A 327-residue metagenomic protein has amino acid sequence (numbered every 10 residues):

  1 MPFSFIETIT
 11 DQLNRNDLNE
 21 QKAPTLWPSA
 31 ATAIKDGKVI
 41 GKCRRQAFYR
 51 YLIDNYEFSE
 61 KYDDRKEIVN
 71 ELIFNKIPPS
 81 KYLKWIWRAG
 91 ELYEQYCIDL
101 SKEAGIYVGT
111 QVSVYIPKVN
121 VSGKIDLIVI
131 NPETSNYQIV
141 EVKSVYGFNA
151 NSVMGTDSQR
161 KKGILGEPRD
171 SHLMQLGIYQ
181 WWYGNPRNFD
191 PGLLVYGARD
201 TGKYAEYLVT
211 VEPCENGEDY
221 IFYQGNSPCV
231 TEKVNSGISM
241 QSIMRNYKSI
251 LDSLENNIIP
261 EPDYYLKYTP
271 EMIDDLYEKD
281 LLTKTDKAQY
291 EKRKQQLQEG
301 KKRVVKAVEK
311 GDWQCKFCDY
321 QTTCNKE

Functional and structural regions predicted by a protein language model:
M1-I139, V145-M154, Q314-K316, T323: Metal-dependent nuclease catalytic cores that hydrolyze phosphodiester bonds in DNA/RNA, characterized by
K81, W85, A89, I164-S171 (+2 more regions): Conserved aromatic-histidine-acidic binding/catalytic patches
G90, E94, H172-L176, M240 (+1 more regions): A structural signal for well-ordered alpha-helical scaffolds and beta->alpha junctions
Q95-E103, G163-Y196, K316: Metal-dependent nuclease catalytic cores in nucleic-acid-processing enzymes, especially RNase H-like/related
N120-S122, S171, K310: A generic fold-level signal
K143-G147, G197-D200: Short, solvent-exposed aromatic-acidic interface loops
S152-P168: Short helix/strand-bridging catalytic loops that position acidic/His residues to coordinate divalent metals and engage
N185-E327: Metal-dependent nuclease catalytic regions and adjoining charged, substrate-binding loops involved in nucleic-acid end
